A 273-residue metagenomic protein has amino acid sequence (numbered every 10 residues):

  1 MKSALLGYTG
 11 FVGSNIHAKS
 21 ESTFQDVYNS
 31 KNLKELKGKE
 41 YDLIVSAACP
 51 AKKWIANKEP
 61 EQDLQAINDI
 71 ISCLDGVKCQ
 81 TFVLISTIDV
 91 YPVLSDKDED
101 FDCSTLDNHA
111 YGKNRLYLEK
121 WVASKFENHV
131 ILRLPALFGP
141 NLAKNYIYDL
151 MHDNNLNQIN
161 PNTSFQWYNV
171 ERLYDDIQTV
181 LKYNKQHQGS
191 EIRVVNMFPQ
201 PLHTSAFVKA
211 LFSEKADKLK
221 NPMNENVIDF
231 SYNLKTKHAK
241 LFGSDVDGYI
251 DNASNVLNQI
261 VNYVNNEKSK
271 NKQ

Functional and structural regions predicted by a protein language model:
K2-T23: N-terminal Rossmann NAD(P)H-binding glycine-rich loop of SDR-like oxidoreductase domains
N15-K19, W121, A210: Rossmann-fold NAD(P)-dependent oxidoreductase module
S22-G38, L219-M223: A short beta-strand-loop structural module common to alpha/beta enzyme folds
L33-C79, L84, I88-D96: NAD(P)H-binding glycine-rich loop region in Rossmannoid oxidoreductase-like domains and their noncatalytic homologs
E61-Q65, D69, S95-L132: Catalytic helix-loop patch of NAD(P)-dependent Rossmann-fold dehydrogenases
V90, L137-G139, L202: Conserved sequence/active-site signature of Rossmann-fold short-chain dehydrogenase/reductase
K120-R172, Q178: NAD(P)-dependent short-chain dehydrogenase/reductase
D176-K237, A253, L257-Q273: Mid/C-terminal beta-alpha module of Rossmann-like enzyme folds, strongest in SDR-family dehydrogenases/epimerases
